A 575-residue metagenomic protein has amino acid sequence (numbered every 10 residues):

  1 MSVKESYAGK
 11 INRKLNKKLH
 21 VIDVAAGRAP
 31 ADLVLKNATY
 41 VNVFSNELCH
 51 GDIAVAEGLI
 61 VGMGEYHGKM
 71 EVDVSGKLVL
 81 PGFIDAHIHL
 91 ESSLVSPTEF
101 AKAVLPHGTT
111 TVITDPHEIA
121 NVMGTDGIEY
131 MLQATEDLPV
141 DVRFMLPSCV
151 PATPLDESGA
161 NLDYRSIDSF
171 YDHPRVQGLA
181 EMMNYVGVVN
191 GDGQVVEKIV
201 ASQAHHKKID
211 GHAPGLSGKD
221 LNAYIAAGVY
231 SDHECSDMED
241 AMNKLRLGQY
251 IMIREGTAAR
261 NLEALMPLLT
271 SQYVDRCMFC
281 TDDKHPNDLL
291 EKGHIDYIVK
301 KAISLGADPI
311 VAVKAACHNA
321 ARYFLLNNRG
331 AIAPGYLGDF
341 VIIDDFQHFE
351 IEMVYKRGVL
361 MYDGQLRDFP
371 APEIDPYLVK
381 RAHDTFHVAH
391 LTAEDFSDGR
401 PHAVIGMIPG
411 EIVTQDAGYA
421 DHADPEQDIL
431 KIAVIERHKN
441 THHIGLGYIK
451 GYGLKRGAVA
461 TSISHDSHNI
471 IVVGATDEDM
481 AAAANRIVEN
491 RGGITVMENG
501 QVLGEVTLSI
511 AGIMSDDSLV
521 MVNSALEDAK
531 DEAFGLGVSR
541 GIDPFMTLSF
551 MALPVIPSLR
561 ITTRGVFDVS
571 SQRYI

Functional and structural regions predicted by a protein language model:
M1-G51, V55-A56, G64, L105-H107 (+2 more regions): Active-site microenvironment of metallo-dependent hydrolases
S2-V24, A101-K208, Q272, V502-T507: Divalent-metal coordination cores built from histidine and acidic residues
A29-K36, Y66-T114: Replace "His-x-His-based motif
D32-L33, M70, T110-V112, V140-R143 (+11 more regions): Structural motif
A38, G58, G76, H87 (+9 more regions): Divalent metal-coordination and catalytic microenvironments
D85-S96, P151-L162, Y230: Active-site mouth loops of central-metabolism enzymes
H89-S93, H117-I119, P147-A152, M182-Y185 (+4 more regions): Active-site beta-loop-alpha junctions enriched in small/polar residues
G127, N161-A180, G187-M252, A259-F279 (+2 more regions): Histidine/acidic residue-rich metal-binding segments in metalloenzymes
